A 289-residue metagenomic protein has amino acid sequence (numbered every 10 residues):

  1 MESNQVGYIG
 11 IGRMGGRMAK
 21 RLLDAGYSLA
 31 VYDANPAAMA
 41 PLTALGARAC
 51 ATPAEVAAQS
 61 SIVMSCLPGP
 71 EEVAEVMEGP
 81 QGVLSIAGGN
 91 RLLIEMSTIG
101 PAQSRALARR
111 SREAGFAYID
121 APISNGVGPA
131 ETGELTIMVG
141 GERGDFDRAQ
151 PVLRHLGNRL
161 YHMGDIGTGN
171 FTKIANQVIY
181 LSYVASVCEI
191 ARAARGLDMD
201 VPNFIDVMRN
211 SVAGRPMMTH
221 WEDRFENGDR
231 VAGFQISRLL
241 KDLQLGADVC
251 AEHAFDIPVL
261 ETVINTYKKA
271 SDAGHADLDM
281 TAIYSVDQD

Functional and structural regions predicted by a protein language model:
M1-A58, I62-C66, R91, M96: NAD(P)+-binding Rossmann beta1-loop-alpha1 motif at the extreme N-terminus of oxidoreductases
M18-A19, L107, V152, A193: Hydrophobic residues within alpha-helices that form the first helical element adjacent to the glycine-rich loop
L29, A49, Y118-I119, L160 (+2 more regions): Hydrophobic beta-strand scaffold residues
P53-F116: Rossmann-fold NAD(P) dinucleotide-binding segment
I99-Q177, L181: Rossmann-fold dinucleotide-binding core
T168-D289: Helical "substrate-binding/catalytic lid" subdomain of Rossmann-like NAD(P)-dependent dehydrogenases/reductases
